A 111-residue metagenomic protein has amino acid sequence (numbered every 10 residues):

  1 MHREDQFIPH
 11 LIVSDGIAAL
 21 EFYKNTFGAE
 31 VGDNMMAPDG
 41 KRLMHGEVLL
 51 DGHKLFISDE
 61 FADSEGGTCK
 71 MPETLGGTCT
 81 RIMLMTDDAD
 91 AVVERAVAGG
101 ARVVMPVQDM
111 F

Functional and structural regions predicted by a protein language model:
M1-H10, L20-F111: Vicinal oxygen chelate
V13-I17: Short acidic-aromatic low-complexity motifs
